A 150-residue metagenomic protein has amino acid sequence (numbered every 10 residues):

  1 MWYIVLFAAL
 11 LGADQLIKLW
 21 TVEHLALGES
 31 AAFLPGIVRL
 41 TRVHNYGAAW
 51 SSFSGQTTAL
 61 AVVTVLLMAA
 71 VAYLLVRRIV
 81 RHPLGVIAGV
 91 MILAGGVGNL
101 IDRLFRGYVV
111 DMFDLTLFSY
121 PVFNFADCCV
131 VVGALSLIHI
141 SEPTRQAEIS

Functional and structural regions predicted by a protein language model:
W2-V22: N-terminal signal-anchor transmembrane alpha helix
I4-A8, A59-V62, I87-A88: Hydrophobic alpha-helical transmembrane segments
L27-Q56, G107-P121, F125: Extracytosolic (periplasmic/ER-lumenal) interhelical loops and adjacent juxtamembrane/interface segments of multi-pass
T58-Y73, L135: Hydrophobic alpha-helical transmembrane segments
A72-V80, S141: Structural signal for the C-terminal ends of transmembrane alpha-helices and the immediately following loop
C128-L137: Hydrophobic cores of alpha-helical transmembrane segments in multi-pass inner/ER membrane proteins, independent
I138-S150: Single conserved hydrophobic/aromatic residue that forms the stacking wall/gate of nucleotide- or nucleobase-binding
